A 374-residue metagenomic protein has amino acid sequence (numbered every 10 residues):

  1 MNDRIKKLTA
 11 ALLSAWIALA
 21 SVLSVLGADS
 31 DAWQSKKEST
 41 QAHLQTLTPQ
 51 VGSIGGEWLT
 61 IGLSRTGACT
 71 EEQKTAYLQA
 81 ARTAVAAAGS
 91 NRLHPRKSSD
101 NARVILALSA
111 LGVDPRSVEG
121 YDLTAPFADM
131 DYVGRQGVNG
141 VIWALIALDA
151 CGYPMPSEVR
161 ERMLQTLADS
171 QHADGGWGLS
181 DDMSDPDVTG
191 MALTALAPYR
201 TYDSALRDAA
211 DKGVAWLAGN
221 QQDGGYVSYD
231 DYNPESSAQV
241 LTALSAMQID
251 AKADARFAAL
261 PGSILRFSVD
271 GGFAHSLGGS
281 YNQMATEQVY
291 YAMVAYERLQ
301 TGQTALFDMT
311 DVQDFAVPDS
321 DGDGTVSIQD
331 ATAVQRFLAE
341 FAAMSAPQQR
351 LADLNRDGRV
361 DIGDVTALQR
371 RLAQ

Functional and structural regions predicted by a protein language model:
D3-G27: Sec-dependent N-terminal signal peptides of Gram-positive bacterial secreted proteins and lipoproteins
L8, V25-G67: Non-cleavable N-terminal signal-anchor transmembrane helices
S24-G27, T310-Q374: Cellulosome-associated attachment modules in secreted, modular CAZymes
L26-S39, S263, L277-F315: Terminal, non-catalytic domain-edge segments
A32-V51, E72-H94, P115-Q136, E158-G176 (+3 more regions): Long, well-ordered core segments of solenoidal/helical folds
L47-E71, R92-R116, V133-E161, H172-A209 (+4 more regions): An alpha-helical repeat/solenoid feature that recognizes helix-turn-helix modules
L59, V104, A144, L167 (+9 more regions): Conserved, structurally critical residues in compact or repeat modules of secreted/surface and RNA-related proteins
D169, P198, A215-G219, S245-A246 (+3 more regions): Glycine-rich, acidic and aromatic/proline-enriched surface loops and short helix-turn segments that act as binding
